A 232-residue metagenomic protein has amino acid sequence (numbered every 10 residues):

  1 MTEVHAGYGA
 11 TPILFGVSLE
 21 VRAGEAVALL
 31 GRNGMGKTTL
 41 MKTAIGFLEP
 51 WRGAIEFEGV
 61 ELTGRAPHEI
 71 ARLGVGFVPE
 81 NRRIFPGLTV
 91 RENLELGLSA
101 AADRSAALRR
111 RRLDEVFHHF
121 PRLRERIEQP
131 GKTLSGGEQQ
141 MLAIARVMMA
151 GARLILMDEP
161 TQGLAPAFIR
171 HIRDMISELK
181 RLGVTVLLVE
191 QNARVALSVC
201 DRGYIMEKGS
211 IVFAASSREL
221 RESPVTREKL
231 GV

Functional and structural regions predicted by a protein language model:
L30-R32: The feature captures the beta-strand-to-loop junction immediately N-terminal to the Walker
I45: Helix-to-loop junction immediately C-terminal to a conserved catalytic motif
G53-E61, L73, A107-L113, A215: Conserved ABC transporter NBD signature motif
P130-L134, E138: Conserved ABC ATPase signature
V147-M148: ABC ATPase C-loop
I155-E159: Catalytic Walker B motif of ABC-type/P-loop ATPase nucleotide-binding domains
